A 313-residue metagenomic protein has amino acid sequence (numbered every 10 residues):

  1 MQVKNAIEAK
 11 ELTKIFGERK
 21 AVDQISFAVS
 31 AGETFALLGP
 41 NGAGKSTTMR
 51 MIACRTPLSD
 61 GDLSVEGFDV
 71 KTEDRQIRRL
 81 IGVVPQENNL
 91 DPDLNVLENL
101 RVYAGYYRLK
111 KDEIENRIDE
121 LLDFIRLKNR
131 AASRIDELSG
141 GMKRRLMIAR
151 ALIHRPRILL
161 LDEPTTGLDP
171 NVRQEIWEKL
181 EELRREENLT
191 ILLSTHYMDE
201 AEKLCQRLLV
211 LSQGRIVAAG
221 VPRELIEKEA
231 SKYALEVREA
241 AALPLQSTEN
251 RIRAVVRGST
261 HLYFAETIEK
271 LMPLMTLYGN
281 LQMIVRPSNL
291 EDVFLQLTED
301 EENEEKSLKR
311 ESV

Functional and structural regions predicted by a protein language model:
G61-D69, Q76-I77: Conserved ABC transporter NBD signature motif
R101, G105, D112-R130: Conserved ABC ATPase "signature" region
R134-L138: Conserved ABC ATPase signature
R155: Conserved catalytic motifs of ABC-family nucleotide-binding domains
L159-D162: Catalytic Walker B motif of ABC-type/P-loop ATPase nucleotide-binding domains
E178-E266: ABC transporter nucleotide-binding domain
